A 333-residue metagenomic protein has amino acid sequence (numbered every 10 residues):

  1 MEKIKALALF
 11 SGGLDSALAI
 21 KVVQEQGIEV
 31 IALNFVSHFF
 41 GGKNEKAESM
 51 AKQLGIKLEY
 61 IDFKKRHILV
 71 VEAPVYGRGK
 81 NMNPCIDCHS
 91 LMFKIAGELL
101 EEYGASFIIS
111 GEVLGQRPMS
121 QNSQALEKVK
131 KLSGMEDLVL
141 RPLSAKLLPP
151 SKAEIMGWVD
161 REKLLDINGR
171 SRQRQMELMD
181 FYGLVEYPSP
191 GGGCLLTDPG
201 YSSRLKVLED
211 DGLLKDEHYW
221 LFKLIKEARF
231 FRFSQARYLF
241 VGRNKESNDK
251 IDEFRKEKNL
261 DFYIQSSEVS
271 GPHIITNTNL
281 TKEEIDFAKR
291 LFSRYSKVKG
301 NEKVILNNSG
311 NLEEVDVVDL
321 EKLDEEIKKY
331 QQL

Functional and structural regions predicted by a protein language model:
M1-F181, N311-V315, L320-E321, K328-L333: ATP-dependent adenylation/nucleotidyltransferase module used to activate substrates
L138-L140, K146-L333: AMP-forming adenylation/ATP pyrophosphatase catalytic core
